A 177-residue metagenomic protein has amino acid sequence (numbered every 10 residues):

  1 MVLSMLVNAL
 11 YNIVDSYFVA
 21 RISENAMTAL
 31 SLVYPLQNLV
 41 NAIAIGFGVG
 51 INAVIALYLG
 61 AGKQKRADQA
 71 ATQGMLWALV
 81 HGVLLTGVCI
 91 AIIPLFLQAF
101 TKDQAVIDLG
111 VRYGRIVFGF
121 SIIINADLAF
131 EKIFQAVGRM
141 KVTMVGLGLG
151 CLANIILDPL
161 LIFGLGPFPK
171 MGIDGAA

Functional and structural regions predicted by a protein language model:
M1, M5, S16-Y17, A53 (+5 more regions): Transmembrane alpha-helix boundary and packing residues in multipass membrane permease domains and related
M1-L6, G114, F118, K141-G148: Hydrophobic faces of transmembrane alpha-helices in multi-pass small-molecule transporters and flippases across diverse
L10-I13, R21-E24, Y58-A61, A136-V137 (+2 more regions): Helix-loop interface residues and adjacent transmembrane-helix termini in multi-pass membrane transporters, primarily
I13, Y17, I43-G46, W77 (+5 more regions): Membrane-embedded alpha-helical segments of multi-pass transporters/permeases
F18-N38, Q104-L109, I173-G175: Interfacial/gating helices of multi-pass transporter permease domains
M27-I92, I124-T143: Small-residue-rich hydrophobic transmembrane alpha-helices
Q104-A129: Alpha-helical transmembrane segments of multi-pass membrane proteins
K141, C151-A177: Membrane-interface helix-loop junctions in multi-pass transport and translocation proteins
